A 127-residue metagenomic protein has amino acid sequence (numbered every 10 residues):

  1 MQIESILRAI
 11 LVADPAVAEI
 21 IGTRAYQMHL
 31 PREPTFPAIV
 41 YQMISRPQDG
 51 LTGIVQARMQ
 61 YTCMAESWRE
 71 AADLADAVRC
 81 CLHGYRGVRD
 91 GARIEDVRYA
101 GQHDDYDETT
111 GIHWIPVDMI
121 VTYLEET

Functional and structural regions predicted by a protein language model:
M1-A13, E33-P34, M43-I54, A92-T127: Short, charged interaction patches at domain edges and termini
M1-Q48, R69, D73, C80 (+1 more regions): Small/polar-rich, solvent-exposed N-terminal microdomains that initiate assembly or binding
T23-Y26, M43, Q56, Q60 (+1 more regions): Generic, low-specificity signal for short hydrophobic/alpha-helical stretches with a mild N-terminal bias, encompassing
G53-A71, V78, H113-Y123: Oligomerization/assembly interface segments of phage tail-like spikes and tubes
